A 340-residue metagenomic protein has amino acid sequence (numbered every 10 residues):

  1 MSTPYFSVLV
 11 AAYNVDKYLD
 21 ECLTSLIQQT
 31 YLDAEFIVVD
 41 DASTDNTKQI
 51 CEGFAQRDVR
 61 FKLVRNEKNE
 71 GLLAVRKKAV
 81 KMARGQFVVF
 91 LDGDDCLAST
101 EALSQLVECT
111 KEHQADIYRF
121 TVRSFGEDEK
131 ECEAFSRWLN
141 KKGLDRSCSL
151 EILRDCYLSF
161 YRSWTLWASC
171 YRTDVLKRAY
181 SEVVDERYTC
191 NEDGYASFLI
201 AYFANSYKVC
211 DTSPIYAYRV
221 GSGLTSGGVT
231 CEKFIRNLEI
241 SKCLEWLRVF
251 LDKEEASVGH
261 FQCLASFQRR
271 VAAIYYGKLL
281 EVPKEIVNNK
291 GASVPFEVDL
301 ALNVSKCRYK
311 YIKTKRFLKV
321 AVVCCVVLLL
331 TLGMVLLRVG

Functional and structural regions predicted by a protein language model:
M1-I240, W246-V249, K315: Nucleotide-sugar donor-binding/catalytic module of glycosyltransferases that assemble extracellular/cell-envelope
L158, C190, Y195, V209-G340: C-terminal subregions of glycosyltransferases and related glycan-biosynthesis enzymes
